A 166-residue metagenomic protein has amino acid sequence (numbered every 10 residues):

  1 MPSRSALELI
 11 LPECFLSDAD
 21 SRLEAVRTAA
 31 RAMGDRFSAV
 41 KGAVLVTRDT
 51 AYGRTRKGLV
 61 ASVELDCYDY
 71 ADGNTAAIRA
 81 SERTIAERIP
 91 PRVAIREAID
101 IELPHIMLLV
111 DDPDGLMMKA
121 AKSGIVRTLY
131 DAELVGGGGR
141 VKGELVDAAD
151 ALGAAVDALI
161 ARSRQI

Functional and structural regions predicted by a protein language model:
M1-G137: N-terminal extension/subdomain marker
R96, A154, A158-I166: A sequence-level detector for short glycine-anchored, His/Arg-bearing signature motifs that mark catalytic or binding
M107-V110, V141-V146, I166: Broad hydrophobic/π-residue packing in well-ordered secondary structure
Y130-V156: A short, charged helix-loop
